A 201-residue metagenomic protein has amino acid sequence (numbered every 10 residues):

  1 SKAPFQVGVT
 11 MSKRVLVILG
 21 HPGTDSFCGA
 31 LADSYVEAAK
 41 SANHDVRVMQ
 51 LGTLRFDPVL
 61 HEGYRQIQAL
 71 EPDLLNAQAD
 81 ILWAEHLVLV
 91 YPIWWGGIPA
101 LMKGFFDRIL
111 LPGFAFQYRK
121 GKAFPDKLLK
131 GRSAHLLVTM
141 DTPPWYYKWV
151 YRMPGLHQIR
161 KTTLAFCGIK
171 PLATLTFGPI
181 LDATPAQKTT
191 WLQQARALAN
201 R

Functional and structural regions predicted by a protein language model:
S1-T10: Short, Lys/Arg-enriched N-terminal segments with co-localized hydrophobic residues within the first ~10-30 amino acids
S12-H44, G52: N-terminal beta1-alpha1 ligand-phosphate binding loop
K13-R14, D45-R47, S133-A134, K170-P171: Residues at the starts of beta-strands that form the adenosine-phosphate
H44-R55, L175-G178: A short beta-strand-loop structural module common to alpha/beta enzyme folds
L51-A69, K188: N-terminal beta-loop-helix "entrance" segment that forms/cooperates in small-molecule cofactor or anionic ligand
R65-W83, W191-Q194: Glycine-rich, highly charged phosphate/nucleotide-binding loops
D73-I159: Helix-loop-strand module that forms the ligand-binding subsite of alpha/beta enzymes
Y146-R201: Glycine-rich phosphate/pyrophosphate-binding loop and the adjoining helix
